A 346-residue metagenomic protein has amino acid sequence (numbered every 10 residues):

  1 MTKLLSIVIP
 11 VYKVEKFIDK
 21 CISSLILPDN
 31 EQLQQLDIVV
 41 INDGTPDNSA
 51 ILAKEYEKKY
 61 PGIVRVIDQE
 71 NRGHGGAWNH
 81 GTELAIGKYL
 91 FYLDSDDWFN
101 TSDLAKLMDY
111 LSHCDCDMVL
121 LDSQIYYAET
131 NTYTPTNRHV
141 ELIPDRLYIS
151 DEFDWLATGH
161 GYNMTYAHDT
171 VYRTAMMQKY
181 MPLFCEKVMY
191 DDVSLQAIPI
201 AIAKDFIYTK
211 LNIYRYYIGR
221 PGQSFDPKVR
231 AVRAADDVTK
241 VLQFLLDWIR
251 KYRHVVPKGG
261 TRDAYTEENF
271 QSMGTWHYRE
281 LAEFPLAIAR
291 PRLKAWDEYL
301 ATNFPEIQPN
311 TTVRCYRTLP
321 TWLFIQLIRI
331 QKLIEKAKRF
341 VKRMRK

Functional and structural regions predicted by a protein language model:
L4-S6, D37, S194: Cell-envelope/extracellular polymer assembly enzymes that use nucleotide-activated donors
V14-D29: Short, well-formed alpha-helical segments that are part of the catalytic scaffolds of diverse glycosyltransferases
S24, N42-I51, G73: A conserved acidic beta->alpha catalytic loop
Q34-T45, R65-E70, S95: Short beta-strand/loop segment that forms part of the nucleotide-sugar
Q69-A85: Glycine-rich, basic loop-to-helix element that forms the pyrophosphate-binding segment of sugar-nucleotide handling
W78, S95-T209, Y214-R233: Donor-binding/catalytic cores of nucleotide-activated saccharide and glycerol-phosphate transferases/polymerases
L90: Short aromatic/hydrophobic "clamp" motif used to bind/position activated sugar donors
C116, A282-K346: Membrane-interface aromatic/basic loop that binds lipid-linked glycans or pyrophosphate carriers, typified by
